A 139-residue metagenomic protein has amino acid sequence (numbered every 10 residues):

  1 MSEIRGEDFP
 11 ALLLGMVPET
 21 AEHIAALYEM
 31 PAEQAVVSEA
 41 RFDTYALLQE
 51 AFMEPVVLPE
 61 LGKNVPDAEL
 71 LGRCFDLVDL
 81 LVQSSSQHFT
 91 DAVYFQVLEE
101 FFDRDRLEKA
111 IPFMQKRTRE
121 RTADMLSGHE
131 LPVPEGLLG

Functional and structural regions predicted by a protein language model:
M1-T20, L47-G139: Acidic, proline/glycine-rich low-complexity IDRs
E19-A40: Functional cation/ligand-contacting sites centered on basic and imidazole/sulfhydryl donors
V37-F42, E60-N64: A ubiquitous short alpha-helical element
